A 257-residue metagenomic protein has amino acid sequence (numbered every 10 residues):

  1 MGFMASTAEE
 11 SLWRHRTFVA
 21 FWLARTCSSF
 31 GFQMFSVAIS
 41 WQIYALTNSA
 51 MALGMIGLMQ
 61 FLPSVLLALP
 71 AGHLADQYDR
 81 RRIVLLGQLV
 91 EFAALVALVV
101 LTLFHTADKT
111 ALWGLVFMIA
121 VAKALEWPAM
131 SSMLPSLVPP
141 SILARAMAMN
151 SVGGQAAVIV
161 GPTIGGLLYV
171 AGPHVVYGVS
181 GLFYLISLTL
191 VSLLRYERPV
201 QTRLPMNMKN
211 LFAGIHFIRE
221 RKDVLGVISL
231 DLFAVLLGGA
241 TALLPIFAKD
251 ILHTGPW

Functional and structural regions predicted by a protein language model:
G2-W257: Alpha-helical transmembrane-bundle signature of multi-pass membrane transport and export proteins
